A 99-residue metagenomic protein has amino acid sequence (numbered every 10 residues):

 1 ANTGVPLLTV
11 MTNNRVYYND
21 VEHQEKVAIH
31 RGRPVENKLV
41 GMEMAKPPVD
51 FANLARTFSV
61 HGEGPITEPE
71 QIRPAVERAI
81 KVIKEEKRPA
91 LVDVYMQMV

Functional and structural regions predicted by a protein language model:
A1-M98: Thiamine diphosphate
